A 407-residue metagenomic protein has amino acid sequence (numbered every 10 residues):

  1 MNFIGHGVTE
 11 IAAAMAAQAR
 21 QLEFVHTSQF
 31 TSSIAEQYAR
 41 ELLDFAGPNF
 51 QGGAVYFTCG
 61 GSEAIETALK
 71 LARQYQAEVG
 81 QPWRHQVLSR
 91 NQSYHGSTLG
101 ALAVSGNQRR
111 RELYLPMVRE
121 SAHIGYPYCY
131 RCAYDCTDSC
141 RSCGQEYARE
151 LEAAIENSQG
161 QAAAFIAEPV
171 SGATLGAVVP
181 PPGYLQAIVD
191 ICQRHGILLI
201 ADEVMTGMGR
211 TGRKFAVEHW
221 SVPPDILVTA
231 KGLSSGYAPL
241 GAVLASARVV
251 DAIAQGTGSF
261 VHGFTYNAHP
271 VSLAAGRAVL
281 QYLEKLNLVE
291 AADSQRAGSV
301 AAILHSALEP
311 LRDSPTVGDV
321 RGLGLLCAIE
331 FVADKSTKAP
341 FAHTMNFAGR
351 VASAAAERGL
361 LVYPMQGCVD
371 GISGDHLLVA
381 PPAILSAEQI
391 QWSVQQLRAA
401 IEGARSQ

Functional and structural regions predicted by a protein language model:
M1-Q407: Conserved N-terminal phosphate-binding loop of PLP-dependent enzymes in the Aspartate aminotransferase
